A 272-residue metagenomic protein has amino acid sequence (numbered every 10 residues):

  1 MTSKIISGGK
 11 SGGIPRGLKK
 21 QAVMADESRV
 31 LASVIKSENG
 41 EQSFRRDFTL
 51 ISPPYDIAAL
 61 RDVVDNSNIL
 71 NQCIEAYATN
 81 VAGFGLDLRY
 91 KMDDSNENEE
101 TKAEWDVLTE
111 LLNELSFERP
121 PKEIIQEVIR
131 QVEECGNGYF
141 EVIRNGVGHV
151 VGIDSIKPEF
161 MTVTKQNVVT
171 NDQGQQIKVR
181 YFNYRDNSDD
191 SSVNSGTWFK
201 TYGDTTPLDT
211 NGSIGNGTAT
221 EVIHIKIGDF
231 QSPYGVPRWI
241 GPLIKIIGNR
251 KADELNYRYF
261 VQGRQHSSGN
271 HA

Functional and structural regions predicted by a protein language model:
T2-A272: Structured, contiguous alpha/beta core segments that scaffold functional sites
